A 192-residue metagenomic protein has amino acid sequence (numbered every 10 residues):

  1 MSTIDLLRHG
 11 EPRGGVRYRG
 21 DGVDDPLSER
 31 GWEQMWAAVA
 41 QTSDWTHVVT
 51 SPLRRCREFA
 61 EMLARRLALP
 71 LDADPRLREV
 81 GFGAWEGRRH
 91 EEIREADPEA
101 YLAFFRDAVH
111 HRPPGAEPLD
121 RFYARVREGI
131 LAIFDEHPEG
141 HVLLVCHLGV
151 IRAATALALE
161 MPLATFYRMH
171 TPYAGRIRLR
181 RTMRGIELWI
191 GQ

Functional and structural regions predicted by a protein language model:
M1-T3, A38, V80-E92, D135 (+2 more regions): Acidic, low-complexity terminal tails and accessory targeting/binding regions of phosphate-metabolizing enzymes
I4-L69: Active-site-proximal alpha-helix that buttresses catalytic centers in soluble enzyme cores
R13, R55-R57, E79-G81, V150-R152: Short, active-site-adjacent cap segments at secondary-structure transitions
W36-A40, Y123, R127-D135: Generic structural signal for well-ordered alpha-helical scaffold segments
M62, A153-L157: Active-site signature of alpha/beta-hydrolase-fold catalytic machinery across serine- and Asp/Cys-nucleophile hydrolases
R66-R125, E187-I190: Phosphate-handling substructures
H147: Short basic (Lys/Arg) and small-residue
